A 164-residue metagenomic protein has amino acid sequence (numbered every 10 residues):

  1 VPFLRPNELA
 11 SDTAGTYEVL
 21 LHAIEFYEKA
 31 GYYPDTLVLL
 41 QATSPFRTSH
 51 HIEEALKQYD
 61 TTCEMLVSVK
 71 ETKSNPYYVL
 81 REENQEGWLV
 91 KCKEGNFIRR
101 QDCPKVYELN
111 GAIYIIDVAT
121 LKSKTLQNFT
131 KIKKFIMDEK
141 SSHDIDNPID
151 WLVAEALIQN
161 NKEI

Functional and structural regions predicted by a protein language model:
V1-V38, F46-H50, E54: Short phosphate-binding loop-to-helix
L4-R5, L39, V67, E82 (+3 more regions): Structural signal for conserved beta-strand scaffold positions within catalytic alpha/beta enzyme cores
E8-D12, S74-N75, K140-H143: A short acidic, often aromatic-flanked loop/helix-cap motif at beta-alpha or helix-coil junctions that lines enzyme
D12-E18, P45-K131: Conserved core of the sugar-phosphate nucleotidyltransferase
L37, S44, I113, K134 (+1 more regions): A residue-level structural signature of the nucleotidyltransferase/glycosyltransferase Rossmann-like core
L40, K105-L109, F135-D138: Short glycine-enriched loop/turn motifs at secondary-structure junctions
K134-I136, K140-I164: Hydrophobic helical membrane-anchoring modules
